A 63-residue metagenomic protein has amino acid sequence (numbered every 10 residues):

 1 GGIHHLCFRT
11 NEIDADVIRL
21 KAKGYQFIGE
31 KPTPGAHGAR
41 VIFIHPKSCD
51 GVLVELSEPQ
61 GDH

Functional and structural regions predicted by a protein language model:
G1-L20: Vicinal oxygen chelate
V17-H63: Vicinal oxygen chelate
